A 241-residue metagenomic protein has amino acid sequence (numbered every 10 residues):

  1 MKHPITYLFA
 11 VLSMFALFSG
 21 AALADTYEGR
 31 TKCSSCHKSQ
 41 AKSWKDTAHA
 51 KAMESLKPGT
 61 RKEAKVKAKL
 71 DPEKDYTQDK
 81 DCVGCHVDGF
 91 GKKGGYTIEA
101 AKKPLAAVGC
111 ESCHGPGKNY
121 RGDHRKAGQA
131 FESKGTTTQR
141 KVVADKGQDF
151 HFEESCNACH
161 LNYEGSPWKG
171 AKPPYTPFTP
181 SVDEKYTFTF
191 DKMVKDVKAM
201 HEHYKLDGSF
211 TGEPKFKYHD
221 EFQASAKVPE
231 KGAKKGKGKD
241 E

Functional and structural regions predicted by a protein language model:
M1-V11: Bacterial N-terminal signal peptides that target proteins for export
I5, F15-A24: Sec/Tat signal peptide C-region and signal peptidase I cleavage site
M14-F15, K237: Short, low-complexity polar/charged micro-motifs in intrinsically disordered terminal tails
G20-A106, E111, G117-D149, S181-E241: Sequence context of c-type cytochrome heme-c attachment sites
N119-R121, E164-P174: Substrate-binding/catalytic groove segments of enzymes that remodel or degrade extracellular structural polymers
C156-C159: A conserved mid-domain beta-alpha-beta active-site/ligand-binding segment of alpha/beta enzyme cores
T176-T179: Secondary-shell segments that build the walls of catalytic and ion/ligand-binding clefts
